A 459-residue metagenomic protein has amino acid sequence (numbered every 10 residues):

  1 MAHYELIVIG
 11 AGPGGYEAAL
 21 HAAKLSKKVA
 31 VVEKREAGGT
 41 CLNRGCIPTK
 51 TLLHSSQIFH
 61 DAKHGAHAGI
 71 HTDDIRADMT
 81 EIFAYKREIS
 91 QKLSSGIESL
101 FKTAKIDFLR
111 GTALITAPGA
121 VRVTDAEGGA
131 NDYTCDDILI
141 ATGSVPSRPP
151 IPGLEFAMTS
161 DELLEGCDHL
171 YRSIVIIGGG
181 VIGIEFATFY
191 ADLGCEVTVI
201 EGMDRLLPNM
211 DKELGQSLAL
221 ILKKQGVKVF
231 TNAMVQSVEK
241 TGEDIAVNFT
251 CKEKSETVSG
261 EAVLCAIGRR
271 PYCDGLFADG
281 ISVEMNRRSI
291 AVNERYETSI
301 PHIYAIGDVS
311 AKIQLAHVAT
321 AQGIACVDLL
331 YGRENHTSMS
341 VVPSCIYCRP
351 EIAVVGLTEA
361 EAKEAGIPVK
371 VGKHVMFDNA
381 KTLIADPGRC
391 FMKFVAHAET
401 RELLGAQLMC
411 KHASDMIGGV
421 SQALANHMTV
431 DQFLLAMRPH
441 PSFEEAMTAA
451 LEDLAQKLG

Functional and structural regions predicted by a protein language model:
M1-G12, L170-G180: Beta1/beta-strand and adjacent pyrophosphate-binding region of the FAD-binding site in flavoprotein oxidoreductases
A2-Y4, L20-K27, V32-Y171, T198 (+8 more regions): Glycine-rich flavin
I7-G14, A23-R35, T40, I47 (+2 more regions): Flexible, glycine-rich terminal cap/loop adjacent to redox cofactors in electron-transfer oxidoreductases
I7-I9, A113, D132-G143, I176-I177 (+3 more regions): Short hydrophobic core segments
G15, G183-I184: N-terminal Rossmann-fold NAD(P) dinucleotide-binding loop
A19, A23, A187, A191-D192: Gly/Ala-rich phosphate-binding loop of Rossmann-like dinucleotide-binding domains, activating on the conserved
P48, V121, P271, T298 (+2 more regions): Hydrophobic "anchor" residues
E155-L170, T257-Y331: FAD-site-proximal beta/loop scaffold in flavoenzymes
